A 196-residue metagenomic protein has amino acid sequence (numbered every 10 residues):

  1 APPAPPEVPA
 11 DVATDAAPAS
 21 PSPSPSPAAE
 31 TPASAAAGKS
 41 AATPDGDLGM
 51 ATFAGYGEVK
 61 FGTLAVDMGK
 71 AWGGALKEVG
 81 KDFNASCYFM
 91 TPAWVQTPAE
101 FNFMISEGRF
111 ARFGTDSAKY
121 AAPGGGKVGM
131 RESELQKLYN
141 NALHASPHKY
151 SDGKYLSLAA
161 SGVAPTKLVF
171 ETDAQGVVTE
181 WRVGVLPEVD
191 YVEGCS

Functional and structural regions predicted by a protein language model:
A1-A51: N-terminal low-complexity, Pro/Thr-rich disordered segments that flank secretion/membrane-targeting signals
L48-A51, T91-P92, P123: Peripheral interaction segments used for macromolecular assembly
T52-V59, K119-G126: Second-shell loop/turn segments in exported
G62, P123-L138: Secreted/surface-exposed cysteine- and glycine-rich disulfide frameworks
V66-F103, E132-V177, V183: A cross-family detector of function-defining hotspots
V183-S196: Short, low-complexity, Pro/Ser/Thr/Gly-rich segments in the mature regions of secreted, periplasmic
